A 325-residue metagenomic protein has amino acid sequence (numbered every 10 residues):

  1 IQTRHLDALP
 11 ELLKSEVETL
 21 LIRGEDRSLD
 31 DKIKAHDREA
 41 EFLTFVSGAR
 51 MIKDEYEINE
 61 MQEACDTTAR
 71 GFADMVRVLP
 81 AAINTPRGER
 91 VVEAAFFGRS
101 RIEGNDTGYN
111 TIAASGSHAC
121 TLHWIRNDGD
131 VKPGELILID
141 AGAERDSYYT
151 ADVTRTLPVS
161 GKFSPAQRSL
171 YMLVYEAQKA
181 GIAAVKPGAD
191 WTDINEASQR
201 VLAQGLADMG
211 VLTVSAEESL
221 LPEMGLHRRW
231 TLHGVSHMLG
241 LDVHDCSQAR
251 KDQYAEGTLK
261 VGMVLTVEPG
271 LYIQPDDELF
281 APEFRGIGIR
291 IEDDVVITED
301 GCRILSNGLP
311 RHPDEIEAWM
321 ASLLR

Functional and structural regions predicted by a protein language model:
I1-R325: Active-site neighborhoods and metal-handling regions in enzymes and metal-associated proteins
